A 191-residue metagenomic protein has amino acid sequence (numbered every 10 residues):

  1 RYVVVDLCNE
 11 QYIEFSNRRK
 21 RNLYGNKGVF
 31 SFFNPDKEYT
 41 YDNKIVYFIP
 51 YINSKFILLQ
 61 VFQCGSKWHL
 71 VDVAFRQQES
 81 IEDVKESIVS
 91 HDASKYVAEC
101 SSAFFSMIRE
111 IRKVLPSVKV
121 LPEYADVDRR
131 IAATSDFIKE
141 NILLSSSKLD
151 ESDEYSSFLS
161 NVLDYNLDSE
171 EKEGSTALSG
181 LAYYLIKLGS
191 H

Functional and structural regions predicted by a protein language model:
R1, V5, T134, A177: A residue-level signal for conserved active-site and pocket-lining positions in enzyme catalytic cores
R1-F48: ATPase catalytic-site recognition across NTP-hydrolyzing enzymes
K37-T40, Y51-I52, E86-S90: Short, conserved, surface-exposed binding loops centered on an aromatic residue
Y47-I57: Short acidic, Gly/Ser-rich segments with clustered Asp/Glu that frequently serve as metal-coordination loops in enzyme
P50, E99, E173-T176: Acidic active-site catalytic centers that drive phospho-/nucleotidyl reactions and related ester hydrolyses
F56-V61, A177: Short beta-strand scaffold segments in enzyme catalytic cores
C64-Y165: Mg2+-dependent endonuclease catalytic cores in nucleic-acid-processing enzymes, primarily RNase H-like
D164-H191: Charge-patterned, long linear interaction tracts outside catalytic cores
